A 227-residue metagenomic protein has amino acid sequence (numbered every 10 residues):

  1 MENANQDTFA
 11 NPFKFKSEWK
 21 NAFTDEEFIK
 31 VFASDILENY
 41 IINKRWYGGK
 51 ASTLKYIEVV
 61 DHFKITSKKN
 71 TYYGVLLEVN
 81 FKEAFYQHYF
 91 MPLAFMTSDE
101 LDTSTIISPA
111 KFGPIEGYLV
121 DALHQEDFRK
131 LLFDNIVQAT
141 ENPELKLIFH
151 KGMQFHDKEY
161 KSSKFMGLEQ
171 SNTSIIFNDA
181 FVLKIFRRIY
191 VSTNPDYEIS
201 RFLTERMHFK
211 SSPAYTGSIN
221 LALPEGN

Functional and structural regions predicted by a protein language model:
M1, G49-T66: C-terminal low-complexity, glycine/proline- and small-hydrophobic-enriched intrinsically disordered tails that act as
M1-E18, E100-G113: Short, compositionally biased low-complexity segments
A4-K20, L54-I57, K68-T71, D157: Accessory nucleic-acid engagement/destabilization modules that flank
A10-L54: Short Lys/Arg-enriched alpha/beta "domain-start" segment
D61-N227: Conserved ATP-binding subdomain of kinase catalytic cores across diverse folds
